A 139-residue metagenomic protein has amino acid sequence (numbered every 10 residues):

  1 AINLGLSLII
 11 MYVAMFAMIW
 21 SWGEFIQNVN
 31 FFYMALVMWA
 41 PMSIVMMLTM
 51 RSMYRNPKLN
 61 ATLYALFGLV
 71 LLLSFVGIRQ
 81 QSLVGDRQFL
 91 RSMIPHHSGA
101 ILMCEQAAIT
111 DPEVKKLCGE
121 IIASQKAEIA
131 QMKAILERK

Functional and structural regions predicted by a protein language model:
A1-K139: Alpha-helical membrane segments of multi-pass proteins
